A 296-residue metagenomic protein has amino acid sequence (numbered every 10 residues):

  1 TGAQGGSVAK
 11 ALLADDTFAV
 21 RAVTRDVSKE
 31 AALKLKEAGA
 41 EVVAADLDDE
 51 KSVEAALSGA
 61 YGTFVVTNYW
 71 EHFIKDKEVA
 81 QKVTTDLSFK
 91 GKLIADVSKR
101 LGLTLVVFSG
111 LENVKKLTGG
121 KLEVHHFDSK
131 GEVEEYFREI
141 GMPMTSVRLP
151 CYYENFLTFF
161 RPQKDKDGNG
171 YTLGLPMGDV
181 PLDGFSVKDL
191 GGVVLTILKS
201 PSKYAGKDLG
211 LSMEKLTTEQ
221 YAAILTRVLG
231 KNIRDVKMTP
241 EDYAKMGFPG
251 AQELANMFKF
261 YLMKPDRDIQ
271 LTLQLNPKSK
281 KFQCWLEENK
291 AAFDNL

Functional and structural regions predicted by a protein language model:
T1-E37, D48-A60, V65-F89, D96-V107 (+3 more regions): Oxidoreductase cofactor-interface core, primarily capturing Rossmann-like NAD(P)-dependent enzymes
A45: Cofactor-binding loops of NAD(P)H-dependent oxidoreductases, dominated by short-chain dehydrogenase/reductases
L93-I94, V133, R138, D266-Q274: Short, charged low-complexity linear motifs
I197, Y204, L229, P240-L296: A hydrophobic C-terminal alpha-helical subdomain
